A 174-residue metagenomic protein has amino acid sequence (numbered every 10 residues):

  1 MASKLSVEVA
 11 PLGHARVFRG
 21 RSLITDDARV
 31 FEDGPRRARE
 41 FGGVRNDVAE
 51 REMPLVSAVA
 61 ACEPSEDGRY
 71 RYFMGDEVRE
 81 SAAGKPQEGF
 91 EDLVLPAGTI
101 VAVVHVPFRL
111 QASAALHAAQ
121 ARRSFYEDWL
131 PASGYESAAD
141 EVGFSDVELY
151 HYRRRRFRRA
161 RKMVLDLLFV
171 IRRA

Functional and structural regions predicted by a protein language model:
M1-A174: A solvent-exposed interaction/effector surface
